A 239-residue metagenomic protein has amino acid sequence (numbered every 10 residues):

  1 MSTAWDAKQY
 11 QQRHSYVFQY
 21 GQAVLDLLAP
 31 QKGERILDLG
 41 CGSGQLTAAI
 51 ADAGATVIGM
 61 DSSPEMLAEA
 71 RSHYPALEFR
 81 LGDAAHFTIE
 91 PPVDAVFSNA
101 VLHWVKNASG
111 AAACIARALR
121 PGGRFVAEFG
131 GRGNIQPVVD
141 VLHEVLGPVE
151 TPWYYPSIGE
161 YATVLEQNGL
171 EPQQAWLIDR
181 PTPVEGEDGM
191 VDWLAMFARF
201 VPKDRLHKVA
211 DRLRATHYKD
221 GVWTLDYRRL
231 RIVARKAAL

Functional and structural regions predicted by a protein language model:
M1-E34, Q45-A49, M66-E69, H73: Conserved class I S-adenosyl-L-methionine
R35-F87: Class I SAM-dependent methyltransferase SAM/SAH-binding core
A85-V96: A short acidic, Gly/Pro-enriched loop at the edge of an enzyme's catalytic core that lines a small-molecule cofactor
F87, H103, R132: Active-site beta-alpha loop architecture of Rossmann-like, nucleotide-cofactor-dependent enzymes
A95-A108: A short SAM/SAH-binding and catalytic strip from SAM-dependent methyltransferases
S109-R124: A short glycine-rich, Lys/Arg-flanked "PGG" loop and its adjoining helix->strand segment in the class I
R124-P148: Conserved class I S-adenosyl-L-methionine
Y154-L239: Conserved Class I S-adenosyl-L-methionine
